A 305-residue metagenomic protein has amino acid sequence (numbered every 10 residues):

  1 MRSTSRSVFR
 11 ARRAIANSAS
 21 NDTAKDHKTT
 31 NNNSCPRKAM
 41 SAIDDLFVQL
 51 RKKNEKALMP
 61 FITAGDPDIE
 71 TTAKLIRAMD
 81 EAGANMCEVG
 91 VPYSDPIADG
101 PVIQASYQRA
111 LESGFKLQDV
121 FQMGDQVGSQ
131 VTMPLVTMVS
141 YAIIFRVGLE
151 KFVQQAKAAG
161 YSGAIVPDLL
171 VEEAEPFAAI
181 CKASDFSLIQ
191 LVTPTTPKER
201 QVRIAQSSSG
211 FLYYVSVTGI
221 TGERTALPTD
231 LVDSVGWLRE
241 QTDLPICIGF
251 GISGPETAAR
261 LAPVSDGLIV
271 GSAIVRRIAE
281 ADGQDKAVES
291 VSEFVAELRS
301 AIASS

Functional and structural regions predicted by a protein language model:
P36-M59, G124-D125, S129: N-terminal amphipathic alpha-helix/helix-capping segment at the start of soluble metabolic enzymes
S41-D45, Q49-L50, D95-I103, F115-M123 (+6 more regions): Active-site-adjacent beta->alpha loops and helix N-cap segments on the catalytic face of soluble alpha/beta enzymes
L58-I62, C87-V89, L135-V139, A164-V166 (+4 more regions): Hydrophobic faces of well-ordered beta-strands that scaffold small-molecule active sites in alpha/beta enzyme cores
I69-R77, T196-A205, I248, I252-L268: Catalytic cores of alpha/beta
C87-S94, G163-I165, L170, Y214-G222 (+2 more regions): Glycine-rich phosphate-binding active-site loops on the catalytic face of alpha/beta enzymes
V91, V102-P167: Active-site beta->alpha loop and helix N-cap motifs at the rims of alpha/beta catalytic domains
L191, Q201-E240, R277-D282: Glycine/Thr-rich beta-alpha phosphate-binding loop at enzyme active sites
G236-C247, S253-S305: Alpha/beta catalytic cores of nucleotide-metabolism and tRNA/nucleoside-modifying enzymes
